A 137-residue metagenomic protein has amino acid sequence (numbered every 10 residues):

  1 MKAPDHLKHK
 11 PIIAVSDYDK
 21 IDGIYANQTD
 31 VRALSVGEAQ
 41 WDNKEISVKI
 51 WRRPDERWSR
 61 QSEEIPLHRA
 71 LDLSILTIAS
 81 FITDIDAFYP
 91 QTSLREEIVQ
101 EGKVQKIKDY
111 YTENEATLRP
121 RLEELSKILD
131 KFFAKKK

Functional and structural regions predicted by a protein language model:
M1, A134-K137: Classical N-terminal secretory signal peptides
M1-A33: N-terminal "first-domain core" detector
Q28-E64, T83-G102: A short, structured beta-strand/loop element
E63-A70, E115, R119: Amphipathic, non-membrane alpha-helical segments in soluble helical-bundle scaffolds
H68-A79: Elongated alpha-helical scaffolds
I78, I82-Y89, D130, A134: Charged/polar positions within long, soluble alpha-helices
T92-K135: Charged/polar low-complexity intrinsically disordered segments, enriched in acidic residues
